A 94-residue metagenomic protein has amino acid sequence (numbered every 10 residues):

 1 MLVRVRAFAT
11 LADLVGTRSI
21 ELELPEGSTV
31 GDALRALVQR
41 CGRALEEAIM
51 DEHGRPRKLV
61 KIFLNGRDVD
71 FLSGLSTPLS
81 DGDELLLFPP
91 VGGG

Functional and structural regions predicted by a protein language model:
M1-G93: Ubiquitin-like/PB1-type beta-grasp interaction modules and other compact soluble beta-rich domains
